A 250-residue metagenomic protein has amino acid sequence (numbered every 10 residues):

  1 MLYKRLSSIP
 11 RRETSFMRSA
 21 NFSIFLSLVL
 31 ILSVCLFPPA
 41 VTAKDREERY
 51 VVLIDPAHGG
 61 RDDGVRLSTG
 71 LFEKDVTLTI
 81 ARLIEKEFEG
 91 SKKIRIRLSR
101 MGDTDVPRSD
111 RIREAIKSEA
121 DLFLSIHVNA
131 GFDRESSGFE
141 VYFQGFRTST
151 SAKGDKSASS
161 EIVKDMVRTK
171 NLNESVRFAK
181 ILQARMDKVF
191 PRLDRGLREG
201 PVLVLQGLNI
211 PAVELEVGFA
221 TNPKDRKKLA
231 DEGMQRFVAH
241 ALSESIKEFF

Functional and structural regions predicted by a protein language model:
M1-A20: N-terminal secretory signal peptides that target proteins for export/translocation
I24-C35: Bacterial N-terminal signal peptides
V41-E161, R168-N173, F178, H240: Catalytic-core regions of hydrolytic enzymes
V128-D133, Q183, D187-F250: Active-site-adjacent mobile loop/cap segments within catalytic or ligand-binding domains
M166-T169, R226: Alpha-helix C-capping/helix-to-loop hinge sites
